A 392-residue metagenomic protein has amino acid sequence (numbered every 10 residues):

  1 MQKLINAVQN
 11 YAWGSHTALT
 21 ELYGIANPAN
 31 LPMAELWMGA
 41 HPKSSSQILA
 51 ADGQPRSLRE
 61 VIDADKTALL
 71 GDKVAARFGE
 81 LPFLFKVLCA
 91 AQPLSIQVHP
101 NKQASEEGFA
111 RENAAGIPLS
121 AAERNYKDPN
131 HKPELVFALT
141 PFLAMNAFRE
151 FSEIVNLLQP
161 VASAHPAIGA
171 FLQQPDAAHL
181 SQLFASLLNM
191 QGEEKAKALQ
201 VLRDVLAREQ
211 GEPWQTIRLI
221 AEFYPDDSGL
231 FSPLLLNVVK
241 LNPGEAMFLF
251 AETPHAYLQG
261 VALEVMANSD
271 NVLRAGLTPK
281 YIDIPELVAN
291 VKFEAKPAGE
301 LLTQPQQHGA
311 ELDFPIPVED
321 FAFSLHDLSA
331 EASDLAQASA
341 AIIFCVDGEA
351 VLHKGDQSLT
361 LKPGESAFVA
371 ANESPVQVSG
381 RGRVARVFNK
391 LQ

Functional and structural regions predicted by a protein language model:
M1-E209, P279-G299, F323: Transition-metal
M38-A40, V87-A91, V98, P133-P141 (+5 more regions): Short, conserved beta-strand element in jelly-roll/cupin
I48, V61-V74, A147-F148, D226-N242 (+2 more regions): A short beta-strand-loop-beta hairpin characteristic of the jelly-roll/cupin
L88, L236-L249, T253-Y257, L263 (+1 more regions): Short acidic-glycine-tyrosine-enriched beta hairpin
L94, L135-P141, G260-P279, F321 (+1 more regions): A short hydrophobic beta-strand segment most commonly corresponding to one strand of the jelly-roll/cupin
Q103, A246, A332-S333, G348-H353 (+1 more regions): Short beta-strand segments in beta-sandwich/barrel cores
V261-D313: C-terminal, non-catalytic macromolecule-binding modules
Q307-A310, E319-Q337: Conserved short histidine dyad/triad with adjacent acidic residue
